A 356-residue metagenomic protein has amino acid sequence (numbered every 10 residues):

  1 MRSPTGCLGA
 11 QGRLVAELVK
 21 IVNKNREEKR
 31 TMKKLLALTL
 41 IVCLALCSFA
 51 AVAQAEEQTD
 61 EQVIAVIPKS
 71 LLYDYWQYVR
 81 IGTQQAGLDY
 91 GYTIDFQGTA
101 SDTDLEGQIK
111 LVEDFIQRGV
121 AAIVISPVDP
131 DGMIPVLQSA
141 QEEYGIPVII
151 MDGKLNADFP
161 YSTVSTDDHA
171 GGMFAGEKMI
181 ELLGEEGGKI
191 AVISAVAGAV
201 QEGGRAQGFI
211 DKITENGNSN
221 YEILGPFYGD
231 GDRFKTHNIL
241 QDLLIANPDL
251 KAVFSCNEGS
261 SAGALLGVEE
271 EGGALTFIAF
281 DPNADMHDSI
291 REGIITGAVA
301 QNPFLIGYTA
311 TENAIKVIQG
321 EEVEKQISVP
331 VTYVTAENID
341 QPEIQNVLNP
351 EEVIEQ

Functional and structural regions predicted by a protein language model:
L14-K24, A51-Q356: A residue-level marker of the well-folded mature domains of exported/periplasmic proteins
E27-L40: Positively charged n-region of N-terminal signal peptides that target proteins for export
T39-S48: Bacterial N-terminal signal peptides
